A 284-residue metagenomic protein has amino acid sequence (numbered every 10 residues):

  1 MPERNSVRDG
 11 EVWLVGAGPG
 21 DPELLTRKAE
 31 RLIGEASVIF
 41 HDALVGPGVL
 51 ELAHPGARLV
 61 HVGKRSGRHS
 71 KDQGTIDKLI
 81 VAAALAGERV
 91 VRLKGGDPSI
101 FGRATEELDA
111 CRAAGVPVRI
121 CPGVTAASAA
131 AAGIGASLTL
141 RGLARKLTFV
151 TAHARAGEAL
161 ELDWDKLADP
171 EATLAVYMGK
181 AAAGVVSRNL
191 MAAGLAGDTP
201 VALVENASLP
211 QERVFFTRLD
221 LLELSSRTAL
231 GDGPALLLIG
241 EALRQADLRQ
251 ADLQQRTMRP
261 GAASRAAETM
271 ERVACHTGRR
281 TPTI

Functional and structural regions predicted by a protein language model:
M1-P22, R27-C121, E223-L224, T228: Class I S-adenosyl-L-methionine
P2-E3, D9-V12, L85-V90, K146 (+1 more regions): A contiguous loop/helix-start segment that scaffolds small-molecule binding in enzyme catalytic cores
P2-E3, D97-P170, R213-F216, I284: Class I SAM-dependent methyltransferase SAM-binding "motif I" and its flanking Rossmann-like core
P19, L44-G46, V62-H69, V124-A126 (+3 more regions): Short, acidic/turn-prone active-site loops that include or flank metal/cofactor- and phosphate-binding residues
L24, K28, G34, L44 (+9 more regions): Conserved active-site and cofactor/substrate-binding residues in soluble primary-metabolism enzymes
H41, K94, P122, T151 (+2 more regions): Short beta-strand/turn micro-motifs composed of small residues that flank or help shape donor/cofactor-binding pockets
V49-L50, C111, A130-A131, V186 (+1 more regions): Hydrophobic packing residues within well-ordered alpha-helices of enzyme cores
A57-K64, G115-R119, L138-T148, G194-L203: Short hydrophobic/aromatic-enriched beta-strand-loop microsegments
